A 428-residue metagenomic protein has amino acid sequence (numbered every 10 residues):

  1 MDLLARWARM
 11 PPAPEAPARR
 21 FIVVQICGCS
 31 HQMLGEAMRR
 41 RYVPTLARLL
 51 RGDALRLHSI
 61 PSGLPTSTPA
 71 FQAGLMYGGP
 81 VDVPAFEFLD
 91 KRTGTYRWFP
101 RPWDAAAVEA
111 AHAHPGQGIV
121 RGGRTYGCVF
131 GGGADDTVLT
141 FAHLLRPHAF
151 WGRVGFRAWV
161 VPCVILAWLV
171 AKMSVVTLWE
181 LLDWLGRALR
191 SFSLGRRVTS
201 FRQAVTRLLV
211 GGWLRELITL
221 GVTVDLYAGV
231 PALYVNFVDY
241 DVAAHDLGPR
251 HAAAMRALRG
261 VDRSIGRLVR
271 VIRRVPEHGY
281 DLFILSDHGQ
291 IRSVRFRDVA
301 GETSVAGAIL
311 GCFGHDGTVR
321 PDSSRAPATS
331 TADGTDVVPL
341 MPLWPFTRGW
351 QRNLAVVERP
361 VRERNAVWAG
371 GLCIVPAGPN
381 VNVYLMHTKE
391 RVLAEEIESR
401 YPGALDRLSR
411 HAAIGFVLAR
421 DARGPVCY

Functional and structural regions predicted by a protein language model:
M1-A54, R297: Active-site-proximal N-terminal segment of extracellular/periplasmic enzymes that hydrolyze or transfer
P17-R19, R41-V43, R48, G52-A149 (+3 more regions): Secreted, luminal/periplasmic, and some membrane-associated catalytic domains that remodel anionic oxygen-ester
I22-H31, N236, D281-G289: Short acidic catalytic loops
V24-C27, V129-A134, V235-V242, Y384-M386: Short loop/turn segments at strand-loop or loop-helix junctions that form parts of catalytic or ligand-binding pockets
I119-G229, Y428: Extended, H/D-rich, highly charged conserved domains that either
A142, L194, F201-R202, L226-G260 (+3 more regions): Active-site His/acidic residue clusters
A171-L182, G195-V198, L209, H245 (+5 more regions): Conserved acidic
G212-W213, D225, L233, Y240-L282 (+3 more regions): A long, amphipathic alpha-helix that forms part of the scaffold/cap immediately adjacent to metal-dependent active
